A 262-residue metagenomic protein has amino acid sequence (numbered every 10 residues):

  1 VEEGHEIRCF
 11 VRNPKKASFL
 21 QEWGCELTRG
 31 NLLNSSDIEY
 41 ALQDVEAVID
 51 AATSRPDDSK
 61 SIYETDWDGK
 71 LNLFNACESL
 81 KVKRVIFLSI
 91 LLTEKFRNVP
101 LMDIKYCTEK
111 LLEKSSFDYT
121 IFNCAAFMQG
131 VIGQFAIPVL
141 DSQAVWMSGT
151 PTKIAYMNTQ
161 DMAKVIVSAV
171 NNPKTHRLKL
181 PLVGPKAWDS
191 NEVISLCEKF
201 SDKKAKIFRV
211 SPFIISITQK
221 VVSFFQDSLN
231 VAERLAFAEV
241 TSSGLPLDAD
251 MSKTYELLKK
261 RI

Functional and structural regions predicted by a protein language model:
V1-E6, R12-E22, L27, L33-S36 (+6 more regions): Oxidoreductase cofactor-interface core, primarily capturing Rossmann-like NAD(P)-dependent enzymes
I38, A51, I62-T65: Short, glycine-/small- and polar/acidic-enriched structural segments that line small-molecule recognition paths
L42, E46-I49, D66, I86: N-terminal Rossmann-like NAD(P) cofactor-binding module of classical short-chain dehydrogenase/reductase
A51-A52, S89: Glycine-rich, N-terminal phosphate-binding loop of Rossmann-like dinucleotide-binding domains
D57-D66, F96-R97, L229, E233 (+1 more regions): Glycine/threonine-rich flexible loop motifs
E64-G69, I104: Glycine-rich NAD(P)-binding loop of the Rossmann-fold in SDR/ketoreductase-type enzymes
G69-N72, A76, L111: Short, conserved SAM-binding segment of the class I
P212-I262: A hydrophobic C-terminal alpha-helical subdomain
